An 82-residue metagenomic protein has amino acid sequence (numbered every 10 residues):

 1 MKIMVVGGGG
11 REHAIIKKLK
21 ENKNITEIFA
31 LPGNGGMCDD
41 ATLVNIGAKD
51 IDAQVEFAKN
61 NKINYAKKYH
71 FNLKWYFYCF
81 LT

Functional and structural regions predicted by a protein language model:
M1-T82: ATP-binding N-terminal substructure of ATP-dependent carboxylate-amine bond-forming enzymes
